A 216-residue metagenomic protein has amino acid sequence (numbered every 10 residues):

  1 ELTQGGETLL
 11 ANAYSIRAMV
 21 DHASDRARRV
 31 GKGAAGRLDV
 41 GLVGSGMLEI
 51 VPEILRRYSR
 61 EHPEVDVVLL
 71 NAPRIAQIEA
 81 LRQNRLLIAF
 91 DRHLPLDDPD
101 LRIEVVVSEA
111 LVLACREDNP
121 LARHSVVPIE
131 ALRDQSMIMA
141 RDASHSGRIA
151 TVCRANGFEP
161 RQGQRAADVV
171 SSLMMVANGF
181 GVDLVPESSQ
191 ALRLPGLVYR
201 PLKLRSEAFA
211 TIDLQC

Functional and structural regions predicted by a protein language model:
L2-R29: Alpha-helical "hinge/linker" immediately C-terminal to small N-terminal DNA-binding modules
T3-G6, V40, A80-R82, L132 (+2 more regions): Hydrophobic residues within well-ordered alpha-helices
A35-D97, A166: Central regulatory/effector-binding core of bacterial HTH transcription factors
I54-E61, E130-A131, S146-P160: Ligand-binding cleft/hinge of the Venus flytrap
V65, L81-F90, L111, F158 (+1 more regions): Alpha-to-beta junction loops
R92, L121, Q135-N156, N178: Secondary-structure junction motif
L96-A110, V170-C216: Beta-alpha-beta core module
D98-L111, C115-M137: Flexible hinge/capping segments at coil-to-helix
